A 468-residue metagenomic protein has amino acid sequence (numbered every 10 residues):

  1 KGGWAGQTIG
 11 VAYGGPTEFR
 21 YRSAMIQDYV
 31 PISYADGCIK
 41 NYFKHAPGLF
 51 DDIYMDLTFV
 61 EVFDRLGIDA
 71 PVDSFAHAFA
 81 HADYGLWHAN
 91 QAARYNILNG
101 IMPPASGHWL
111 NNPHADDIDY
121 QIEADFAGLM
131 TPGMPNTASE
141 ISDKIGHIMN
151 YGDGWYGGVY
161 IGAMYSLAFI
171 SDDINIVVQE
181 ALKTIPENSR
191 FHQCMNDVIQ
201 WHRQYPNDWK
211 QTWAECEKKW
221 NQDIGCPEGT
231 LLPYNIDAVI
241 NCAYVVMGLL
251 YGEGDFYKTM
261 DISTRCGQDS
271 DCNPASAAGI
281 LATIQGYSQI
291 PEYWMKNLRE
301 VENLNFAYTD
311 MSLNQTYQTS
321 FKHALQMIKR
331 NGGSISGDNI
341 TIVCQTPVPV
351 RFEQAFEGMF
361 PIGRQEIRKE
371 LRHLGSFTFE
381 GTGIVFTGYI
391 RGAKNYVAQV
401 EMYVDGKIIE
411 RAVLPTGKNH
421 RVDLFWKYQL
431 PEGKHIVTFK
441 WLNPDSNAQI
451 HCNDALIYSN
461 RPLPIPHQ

Functional and structural regions predicted by a protein language model:
K1-V11: Mature N-terminal segment immediately following signal peptide/propeptide cleavage in secreted/periplasmic
I9, Y13-G15, R20, A24-I32 (+4 more regions): Catalytic phosphate/nucleotide-handling subdomain of diverse soluble enzymes
P16-P47, I53-M55, D73-F79, D83-W87: Active-site-surrounding "flap" and adjacent substrate/cofactor-binding loops of secreted or lumenal enzymes, prototyped
Y42, P47, I53, E61-A82 (+3 more regions): N-terminal leader/propeptide and maturation segments of large enzyme subunits in energy/redox metabolism and hydrolases
G48-F50, M55, V60-V159, I170-S171 (+1 more regions): Active-site cavity-forming subdomains of large catalytic enzyme subunits
D52, L57, E61-G67, N314-R368: C-terminal domain-closing interface element
I97-L98, A105-A115, A124-P135, D143-I148 (+1 more regions): Accessory "access/gating" subregions that flank catalytic or transport cores
S336-Q468: Glycan-recognition surfaces in beta-rich domains, encompassing non-catalytic CBMs and lectin-like receptor-binding
